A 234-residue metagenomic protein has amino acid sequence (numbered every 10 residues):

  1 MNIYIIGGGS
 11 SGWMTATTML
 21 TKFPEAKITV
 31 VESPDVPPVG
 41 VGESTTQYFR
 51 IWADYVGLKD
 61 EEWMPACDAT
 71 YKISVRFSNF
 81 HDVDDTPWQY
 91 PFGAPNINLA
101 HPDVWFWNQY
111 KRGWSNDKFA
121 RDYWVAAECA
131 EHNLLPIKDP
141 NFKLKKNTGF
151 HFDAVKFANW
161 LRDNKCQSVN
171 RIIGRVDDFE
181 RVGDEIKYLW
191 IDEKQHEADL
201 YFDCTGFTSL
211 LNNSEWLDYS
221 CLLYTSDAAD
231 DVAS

Functional and structural regions predicted by a protein language model:
I3-P24: N-terminal Rossmann-like FAD-binding beta1-loop-alpha1 element of flavoenzymes
K22-V41: Glycine-rich FAD pyrophosphate-binding loop
V41-E131: Dinucleotide-binding Rossmann-like beta1-alpha1 core, especially the glycine-rich loop that anchors the ADP
L144-R162: Short beta-strand to alpha-helix junction loop
I173-E185: A conserved short coil-to-beta-strand element within the FAD-binding core of flavoproteins
E197-G206: Short hydrophobic core segments
T205-L217: Flavin (primarily FAD) binding-site architecture
Y224-S234: Single conserved hydrophobic/aromatic residue that forms the stacking wall/gate of nucleotide- or nucleobase-binding
